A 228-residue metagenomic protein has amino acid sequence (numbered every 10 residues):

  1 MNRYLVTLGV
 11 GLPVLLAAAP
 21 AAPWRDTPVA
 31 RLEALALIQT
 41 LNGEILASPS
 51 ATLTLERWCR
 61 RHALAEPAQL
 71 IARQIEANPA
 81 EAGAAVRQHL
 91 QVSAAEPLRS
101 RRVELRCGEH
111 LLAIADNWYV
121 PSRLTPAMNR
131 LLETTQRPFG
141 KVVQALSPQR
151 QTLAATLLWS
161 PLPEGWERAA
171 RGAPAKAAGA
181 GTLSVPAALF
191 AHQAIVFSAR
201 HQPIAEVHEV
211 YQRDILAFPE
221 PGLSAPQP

Functional and structural regions predicted by a protein language model:
M1-Y4: Positively charged n-region of N-terminal signal peptides that target proteins for export
T7-L15: Bacterial N-terminal signal peptides
P20-R106, H110-F190, F197-E206, V210 (+2 more regions): N-terminal domain-onset segments
